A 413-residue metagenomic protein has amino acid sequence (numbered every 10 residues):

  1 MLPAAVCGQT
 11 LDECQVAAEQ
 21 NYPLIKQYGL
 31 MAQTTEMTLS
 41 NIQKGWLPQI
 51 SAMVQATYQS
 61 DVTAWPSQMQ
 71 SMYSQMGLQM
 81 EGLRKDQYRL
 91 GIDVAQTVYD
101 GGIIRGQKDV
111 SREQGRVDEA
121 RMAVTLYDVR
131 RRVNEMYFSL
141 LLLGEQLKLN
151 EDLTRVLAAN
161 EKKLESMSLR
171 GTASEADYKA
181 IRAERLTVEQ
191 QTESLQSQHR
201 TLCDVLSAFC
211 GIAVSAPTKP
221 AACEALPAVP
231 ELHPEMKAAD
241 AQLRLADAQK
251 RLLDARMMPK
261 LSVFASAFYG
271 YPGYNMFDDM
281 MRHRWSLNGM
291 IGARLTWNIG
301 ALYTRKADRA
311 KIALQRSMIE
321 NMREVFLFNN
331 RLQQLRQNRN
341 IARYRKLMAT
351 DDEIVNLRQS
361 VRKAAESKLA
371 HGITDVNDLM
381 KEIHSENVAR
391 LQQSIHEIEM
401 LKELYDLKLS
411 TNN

Functional and structural regions predicted by a protein language model:
V6-S51, Q55-D61, T172-S174, S207-Q249 (+2 more regions): Bacterial Sec-pathway N-terminal export signals of envelope proteins
E13, M37, M122-K237, R244 (+4 more regions): Periplasmic alpha-helical coiled-coil/stalk elements that build and connect Gram-negative outer-membrane
K26-L30, Q43-K44, V98-L126, A176 (+4 more regions): Sec/SRP-type N-terminal targeting helices
M53-D93, F264-W297: Small/polar, glycine/serine/threonine/aspartate-rich low-complexity segments that form flexible
M80-K148: Surface-exposed, polar helix/loop patches in the mature regions of secreted/periplasmic/lumenal proteins that form
E184-I212, N356-N413: Short segments within alpha-helical structural elements
